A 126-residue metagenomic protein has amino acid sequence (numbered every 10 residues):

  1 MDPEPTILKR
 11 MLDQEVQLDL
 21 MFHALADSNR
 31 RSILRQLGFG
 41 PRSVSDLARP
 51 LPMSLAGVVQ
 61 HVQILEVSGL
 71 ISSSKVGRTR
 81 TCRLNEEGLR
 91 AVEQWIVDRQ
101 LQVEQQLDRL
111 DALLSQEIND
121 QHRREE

Functional and structural regions predicted by a protein language model:
M1-L20, Q36-L55, I64-S72, E87-E126: C-terminal regulatory/oligomerization modules of transcriptional regulators
F22-H23, T81: Short basic coil micro-motifs at the edges of alpha-helical modules that engage polyanionic partners
A24-N29: Short helix-coil-helix linker/hinge
R30, H61: Histidine-centered divalent metal-coordination motifs
I33: Hydrophobic anchor residue at the start of the ABC signature
K75-T81: Short, Lys/Arg-rich nucleic-acid/phosphate-binding segment
